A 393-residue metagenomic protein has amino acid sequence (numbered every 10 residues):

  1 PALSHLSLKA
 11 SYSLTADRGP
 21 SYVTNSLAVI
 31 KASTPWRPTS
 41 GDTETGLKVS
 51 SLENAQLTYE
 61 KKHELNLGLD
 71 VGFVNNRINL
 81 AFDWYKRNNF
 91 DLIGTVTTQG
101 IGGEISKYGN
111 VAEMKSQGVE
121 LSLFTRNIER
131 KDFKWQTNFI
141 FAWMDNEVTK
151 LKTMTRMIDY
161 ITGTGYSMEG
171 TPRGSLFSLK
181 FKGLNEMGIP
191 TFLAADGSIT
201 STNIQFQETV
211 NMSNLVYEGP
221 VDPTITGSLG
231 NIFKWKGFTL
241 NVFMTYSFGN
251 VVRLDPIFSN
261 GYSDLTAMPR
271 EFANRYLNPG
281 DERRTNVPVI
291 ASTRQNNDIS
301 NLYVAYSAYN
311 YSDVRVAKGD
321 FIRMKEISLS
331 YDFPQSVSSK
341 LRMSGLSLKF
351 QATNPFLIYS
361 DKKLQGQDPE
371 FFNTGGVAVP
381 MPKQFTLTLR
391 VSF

Functional and structural regions predicted by a protein language model:
P1-T171, Y311-F393: Extracellular/periplasmic, surface-exposed regions of secreted and cell-surface proteins
Y22-T24, G109, R126-V221, V252 (+3 more regions): Conserved small-residue
L47-V49, E208-M212, Y303-S312: Short glycine/proline-rich turn/loop motifs
E53, G68, N211-S213, T226-L229: Short, hydrophobic/aromatic alpha-helical segments in well-folded domains
L65, R77-A81, I225, G249 (+1 more regions): N-terminal hydrophobic signal/anchor transmembrane helix of membrane proteins
N89-F90, T200-T202, G249-V251, G366-D368: A short local loop/turn or secondary-structure capping micro-motif enriched for an aromatic residue
E218-D255: Glycine-rich, aromatic-lined ligand/substrate-binding cores of catalytic and carbohydrate-binding domains
F248-L346: Extracytoplasmic gating/loop element in the C-terminal half of outer-membrane beta-barrel translocons and assembly
